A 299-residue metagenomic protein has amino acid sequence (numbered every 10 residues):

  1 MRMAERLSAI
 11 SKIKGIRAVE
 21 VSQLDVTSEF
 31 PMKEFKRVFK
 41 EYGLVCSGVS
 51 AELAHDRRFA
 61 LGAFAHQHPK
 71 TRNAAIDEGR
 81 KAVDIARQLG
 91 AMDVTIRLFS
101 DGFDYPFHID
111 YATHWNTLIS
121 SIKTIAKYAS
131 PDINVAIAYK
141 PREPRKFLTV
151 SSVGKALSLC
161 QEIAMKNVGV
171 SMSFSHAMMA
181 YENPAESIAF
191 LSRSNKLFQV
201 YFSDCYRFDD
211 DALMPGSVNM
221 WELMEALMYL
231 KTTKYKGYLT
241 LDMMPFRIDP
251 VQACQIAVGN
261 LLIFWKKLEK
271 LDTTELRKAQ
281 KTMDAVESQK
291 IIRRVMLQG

Functional and structural regions predicted by a protein language model:
M1-K12, M92, K123, S130 (+2 more regions): Histidine-acidic metal/acid-base catalytic patches
M1-K81, R87, M165-N167, L262-G299: N-terminal pre-domain/capping segments
R17-V21, L44-A51, V94-I96, V135-I137 (+3 more regions): Hydrophobic faces of well-ordered beta-strands that scaffold small-molecule active sites in alpha/beta enzyme cores
S22-V26, A51-D56, F99-D101, A138-P144 (+3 more regions): Active-site beta-loop-alpha junctions enriched in small/polar residues
T27, P31, P106, R145-L148 (+2 more regions): Secondary-structure boundary/capping motif
T27-V45, I76-L89, I119-K127, N183-N195 (+1 more regions): Short amphipathic alpha-helices and their capping/turn segments at secondary-structure boundaries
P31-K33, F59-L61, P106-I109, A212-L213 (+1 more regions): Short secondary-structure transition/capping segments
E41, C46, R58-G169, Q289-Q298: Active-site acidic/histidine proton-transfer and metal-coordination neighborhood in alpha/beta enzyme cores
